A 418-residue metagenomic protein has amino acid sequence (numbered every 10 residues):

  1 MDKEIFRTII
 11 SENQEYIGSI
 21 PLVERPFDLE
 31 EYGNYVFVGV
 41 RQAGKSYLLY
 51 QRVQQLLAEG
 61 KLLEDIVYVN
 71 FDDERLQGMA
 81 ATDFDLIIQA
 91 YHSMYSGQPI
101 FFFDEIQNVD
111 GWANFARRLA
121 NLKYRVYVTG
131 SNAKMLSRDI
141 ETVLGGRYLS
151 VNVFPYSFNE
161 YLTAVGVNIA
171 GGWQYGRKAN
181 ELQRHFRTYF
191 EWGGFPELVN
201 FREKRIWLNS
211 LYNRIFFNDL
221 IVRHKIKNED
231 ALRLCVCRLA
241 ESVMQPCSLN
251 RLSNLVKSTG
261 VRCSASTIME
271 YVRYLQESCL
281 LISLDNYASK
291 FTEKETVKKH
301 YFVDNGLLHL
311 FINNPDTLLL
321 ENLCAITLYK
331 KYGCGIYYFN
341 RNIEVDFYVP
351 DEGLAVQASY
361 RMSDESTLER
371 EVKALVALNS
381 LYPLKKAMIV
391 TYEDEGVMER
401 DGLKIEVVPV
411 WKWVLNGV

Functional and structural regions predicted by a protein language model:
D2-N13, A133, D139-P246: Interdomain motor-coupling "hinge/lid" segment immediately C-terminal to the ATP-binding subdomain of NTP-driven enzymes
N13-Y32: Pre-Walker A adenine-sensing motif
F37: Hydrophobic anchor at the beta1->P-loop junction of P-loop NTPases
K45: Conserved lysine of the Walker
L48: Hydrophobic positions on the alpha1 helix immediately C-terminal to the Walker A/P-loop
D65, N200-A355, Y360: Accessory nucleic acid-recognition modules appended to NTPase machines
V67-G97: Short glycine-rich substrate-engagement loop in P-loop NTPases that contacts/grips substrate
E393-V418: Domain-level recognition of nuclease-like catalytic cores that cleave nucleotide substrates
